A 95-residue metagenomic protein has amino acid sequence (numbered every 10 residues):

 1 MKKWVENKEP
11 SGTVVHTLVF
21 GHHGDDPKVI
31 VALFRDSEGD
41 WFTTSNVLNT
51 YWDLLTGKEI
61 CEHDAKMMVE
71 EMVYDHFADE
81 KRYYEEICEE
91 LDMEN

Functional and structural regions predicted by a protein language model:
M1-D25, T50, E86-E94: Negatively charged, low-complexity tracts enriched in Asp/Glu with abundant Ser/Thr
K2-K3, K8, K28, K58 (+2 more regions): Context-gated lysine
W4, H16-F20, V31-L33, W41-T44 (+2 more regions): Hydrophobic beta-strand residues in large extracellular and virion-surface proteins
E9-T13, K28, G39-D40, C61 (+1 more regions): Generic signature of intrinsically disordered, low-complexity, basic-rich segments and short cationic peptides
P27-D53: Short aromatic-glycine-(Arg/Gly/Cys) micro-motifs in beta-strand/loop hairpins
N46-N95: Mixed-charge, Lys/Arg-enriched low-complexity segments
